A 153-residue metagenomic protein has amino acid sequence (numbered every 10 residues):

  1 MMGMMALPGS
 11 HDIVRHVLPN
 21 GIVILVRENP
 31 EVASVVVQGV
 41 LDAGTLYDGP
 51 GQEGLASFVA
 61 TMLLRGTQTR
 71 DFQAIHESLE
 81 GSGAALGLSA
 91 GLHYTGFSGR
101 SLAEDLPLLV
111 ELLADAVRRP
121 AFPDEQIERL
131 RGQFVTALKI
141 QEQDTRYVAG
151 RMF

Functional and structural regions predicted by a protein language model:
M2-S34: N- or domain-start disorder-to-order transition segments that initiate the globular core
G3-M5, R15-N20, L41, L64-G66 (+2 more regions): A short linear-motif detector with a strong N-terminal bias
I22, V36, G150-F153: Short glycine-rich loop/turn motifs
I24, A43, K139-I140: Contiguous N-terminal and early-domain "leader" segments and peripheral loops that mark the onset or edge of a domain
E31, V36-A103, D124: M16/MPP (pitrilysin/insulinase) zinc-metallopeptidase core fold and M16-derived inactive scaffolds
A74-F153: Acidic/histidine-enriched segments that form metal/cofactor-coordinating and catalytic pocket/exosite environments
